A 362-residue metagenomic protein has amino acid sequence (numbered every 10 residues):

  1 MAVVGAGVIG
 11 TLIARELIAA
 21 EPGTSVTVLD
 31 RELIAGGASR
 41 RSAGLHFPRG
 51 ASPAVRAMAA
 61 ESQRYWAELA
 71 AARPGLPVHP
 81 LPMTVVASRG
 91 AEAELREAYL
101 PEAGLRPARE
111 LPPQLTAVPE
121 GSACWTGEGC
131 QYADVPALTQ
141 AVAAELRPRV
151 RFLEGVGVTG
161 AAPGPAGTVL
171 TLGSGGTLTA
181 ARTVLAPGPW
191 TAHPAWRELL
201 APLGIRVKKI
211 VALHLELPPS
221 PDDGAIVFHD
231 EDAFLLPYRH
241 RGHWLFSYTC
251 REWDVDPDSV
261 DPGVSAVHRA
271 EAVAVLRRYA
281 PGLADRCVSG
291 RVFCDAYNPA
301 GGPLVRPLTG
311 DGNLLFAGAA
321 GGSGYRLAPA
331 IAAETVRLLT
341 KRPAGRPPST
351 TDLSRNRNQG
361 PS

Functional and structural regions predicted by a protein language model:
A2-V4, L29, T177-T191, A332: Short hydrophobic core segments
G5-T11, R31: Glycine-rich Rossmann-fold phosphate-binding loop(s) that bind the pyrophosphate of adenine dinucleotide cofactors
E16, G44-H46, L76-V78, P189-G310: Active-site substrate-recognition segment that forms the wall of the catalytic cavity or substrate channel
I18-S39: Glycine-rich FAD pyrophosphate-binding loop
A43-C124, D232-F234: Dinucleotide-binding Rossmann-like beta1-alpha1 core, especially the glycine-rich loop that anchors the ADP
A57-A60, V86-E92, C124-A144, D261-H268: Short beta-strand to alpha-helix junction loop
T126-S174, L178: Helical element adjacent to the flavin cofactor pocket in flavoenzyme catalytic cores
P281-S362: C-terminal catalytic lobe of FAD-dependent flavoproteins
